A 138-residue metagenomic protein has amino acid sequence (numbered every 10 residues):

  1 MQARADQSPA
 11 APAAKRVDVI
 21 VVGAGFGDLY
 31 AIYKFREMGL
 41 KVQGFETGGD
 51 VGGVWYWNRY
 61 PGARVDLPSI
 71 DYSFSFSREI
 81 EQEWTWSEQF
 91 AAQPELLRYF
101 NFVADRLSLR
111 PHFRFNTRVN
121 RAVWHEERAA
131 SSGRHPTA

Functional and structural regions predicted by a protein language model:
M1-V19, E37-M38, V65-D66: Extreme N-terminal leader/targeting segments of oxidoreductases
A14-G44: N-terminal Rossmann-like FAD-binding beta1-loop-alpha1 element of flavoenzymes
D28, V51-V54: Short N-terminal binding/cap micro-motifs at the start of the first secondary-structure element
F35, W57-Y60, A129: Short, glycine/charged-enriched secondary-structure capping and boundary segments
T47-D50, R118: An acidic- and aromatic-residue-enriched active-site/binding cleft used to recognize and process polar
G49, Y56-Y99: Glycine-rich active-site loop/strand segments that organize a redox cofactor
W86-A138: Feature captures the FAD/FMN-dependent oxidoreductase FAD-binding
